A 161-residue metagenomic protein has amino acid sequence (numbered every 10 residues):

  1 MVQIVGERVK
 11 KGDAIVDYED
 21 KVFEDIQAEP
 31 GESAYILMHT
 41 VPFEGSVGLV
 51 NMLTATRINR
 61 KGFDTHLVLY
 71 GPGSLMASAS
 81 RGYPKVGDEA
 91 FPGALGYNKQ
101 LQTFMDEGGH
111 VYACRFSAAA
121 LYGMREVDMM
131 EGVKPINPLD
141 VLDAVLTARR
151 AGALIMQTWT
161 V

Functional and structural regions predicted by a protein language model:
V2-P30: Positively charged, low-complexity intrinsically disordered leader regions
Y35-L49: Short, glycine-rich nucleotide/cofactor-binding loops
S46-L67: Histidine-anchored nucleotide/phosphate-binding helix
D64-G71, V111-R115: Short internal beta-strands
G73-V86: N-terminal beta-loop-helix "entrance" segment that forms/cooperates in small-molecule cofactor or anionic ligand
Y83-G87, M129-G132: Short, hinge-like loop/turn segments at secondary-structure boundaries
P84-S117: A glycine-rich helix N-cap at a beta->alpha junction
K134-V161: Short terminal interaction segments
